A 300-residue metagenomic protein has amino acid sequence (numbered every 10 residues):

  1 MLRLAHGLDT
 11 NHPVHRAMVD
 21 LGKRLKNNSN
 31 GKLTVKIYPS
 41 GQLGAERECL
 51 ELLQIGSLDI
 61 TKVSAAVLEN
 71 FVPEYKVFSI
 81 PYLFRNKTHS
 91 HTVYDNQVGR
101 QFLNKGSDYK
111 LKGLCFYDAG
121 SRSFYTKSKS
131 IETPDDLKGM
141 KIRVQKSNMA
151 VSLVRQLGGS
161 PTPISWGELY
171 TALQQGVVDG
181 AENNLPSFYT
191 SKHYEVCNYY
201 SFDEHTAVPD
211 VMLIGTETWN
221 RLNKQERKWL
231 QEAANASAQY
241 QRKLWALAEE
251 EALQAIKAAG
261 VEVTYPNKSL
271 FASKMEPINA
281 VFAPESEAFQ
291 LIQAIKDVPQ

Functional and structural regions predicted by a protein language model:
M1-H89, V98, G106-Q300: N-terminal secretory/targeting leader peptides
